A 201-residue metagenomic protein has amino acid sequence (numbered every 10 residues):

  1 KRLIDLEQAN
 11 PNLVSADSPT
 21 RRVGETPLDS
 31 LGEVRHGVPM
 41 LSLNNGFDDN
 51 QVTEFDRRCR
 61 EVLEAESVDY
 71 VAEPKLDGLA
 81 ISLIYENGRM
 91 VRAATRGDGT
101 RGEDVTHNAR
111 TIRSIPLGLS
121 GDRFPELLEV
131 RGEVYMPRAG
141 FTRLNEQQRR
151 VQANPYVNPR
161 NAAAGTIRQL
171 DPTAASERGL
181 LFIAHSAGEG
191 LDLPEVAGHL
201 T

Functional and structural regions predicted by a protein language model:
K1-T201: RNA/tRNA-interacting regions in translation and RNA-turnover enzymes
